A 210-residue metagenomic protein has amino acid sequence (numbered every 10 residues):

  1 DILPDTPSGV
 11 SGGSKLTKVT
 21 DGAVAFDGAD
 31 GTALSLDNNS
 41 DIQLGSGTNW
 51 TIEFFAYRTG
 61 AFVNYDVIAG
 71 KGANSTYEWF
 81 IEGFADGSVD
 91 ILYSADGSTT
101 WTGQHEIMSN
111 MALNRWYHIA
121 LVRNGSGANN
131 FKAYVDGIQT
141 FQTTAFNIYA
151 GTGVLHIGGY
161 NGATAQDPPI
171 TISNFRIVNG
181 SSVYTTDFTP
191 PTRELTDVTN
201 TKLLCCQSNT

Functional and structural regions predicted by a protein language model:
D1-A29, K132, I138-F141, I172-T210: Extended recognition patches within non-cytosolic domains
D27-W50, G72, T102-N110, N161-T164 (+1 more regions): Short surface loop/edge beta-strand patches of beta-sandwich-type extracellular domains that form ligand-contact sites
T32-L92, G125-N130, Q166, S181-T186: Extracellular glycan-recognition modules
T51-G60, A69, I119-L121, I157 (+2 more regions): Short hydrophobic/aromatic patches on beta-strands that form ligand-binding or substrate-lining surfaces
K71, D96, G151-S173: Extracellular glycan-interaction patches encoded by glycine-rich segments
N74-S75, A112-R115, G127, T196-T201: Extracellular repetitive beta-rich solenoid segments
Y77-E78, T99-Q104, I138-T143: Surface-exposed loop/edge segments in extracytoplasmic proteins
L92-H118: Short, aromatic/His-centered strand-loop micro-motif at the edge of beta-sheets
